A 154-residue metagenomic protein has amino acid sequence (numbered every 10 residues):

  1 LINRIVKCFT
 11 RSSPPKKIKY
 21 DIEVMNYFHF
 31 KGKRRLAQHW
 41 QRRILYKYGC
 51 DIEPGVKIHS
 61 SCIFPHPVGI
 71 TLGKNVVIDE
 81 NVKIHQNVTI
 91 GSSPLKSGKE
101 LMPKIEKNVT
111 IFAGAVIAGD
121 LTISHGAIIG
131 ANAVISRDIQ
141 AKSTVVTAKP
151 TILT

Functional and structural regions predicted by a protein language model:
L1-G49, T151: Terminal amphipathic alpha-helical/low-complexity segments used for targeting or macromolecular assembly
Y48, P54, H59-S60, P65-V68 (+12 more regions): Left-handed beta-helix
S97: Hydrophobic beta-strand-centered segment that forms part of the acyl-chain substrate-binding groove
